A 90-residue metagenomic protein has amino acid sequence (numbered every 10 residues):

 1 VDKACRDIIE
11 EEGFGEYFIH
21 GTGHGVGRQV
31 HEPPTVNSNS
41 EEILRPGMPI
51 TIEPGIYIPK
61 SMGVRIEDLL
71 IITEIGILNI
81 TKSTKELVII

Functional and structural regions predicted by a protein language model:
V1-G27: Active-site cores enriched in adjacent His and Asp/Glu residues with nearby glycine-rich loops that coordinate divalent
R28-I90: Charged, cofactor-coupling segments
